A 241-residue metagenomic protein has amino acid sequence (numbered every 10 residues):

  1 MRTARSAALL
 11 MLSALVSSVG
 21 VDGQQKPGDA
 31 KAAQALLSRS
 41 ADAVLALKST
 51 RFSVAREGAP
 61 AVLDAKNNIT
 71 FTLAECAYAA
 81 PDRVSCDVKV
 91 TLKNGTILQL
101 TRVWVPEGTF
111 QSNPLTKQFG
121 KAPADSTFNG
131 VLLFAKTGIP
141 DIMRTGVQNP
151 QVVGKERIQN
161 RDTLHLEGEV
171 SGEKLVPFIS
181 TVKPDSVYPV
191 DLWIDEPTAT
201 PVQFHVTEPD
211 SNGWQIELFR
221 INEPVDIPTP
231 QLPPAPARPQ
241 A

Functional and structural regions predicted by a protein language model:
M1-A8: Bacterial N-terminal signal peptides that target proteins for export
L9-S17: Bacterial N-terminal signal peptides
Q24-K31: Cleaved targeting-peptide boundary
A33-N113, P209: N-terminal mature ectodomain segment of secretory-pathway/periplasmic proteins
A35, D141-Q151: A short, amphipathic edge element
P106-D141: Acidic/charged, solvent-exposed loop-and-adjacent secondary-structure segments enriched in E/D, K/R, S/T, and G/P
D162-A235: Gly/Pro-enriched, hydrophobic low-complexity segments that function as extracytoplasmic propeptides/linkers
R238-A241: Short, solvent-exposed mixed-charge patches
